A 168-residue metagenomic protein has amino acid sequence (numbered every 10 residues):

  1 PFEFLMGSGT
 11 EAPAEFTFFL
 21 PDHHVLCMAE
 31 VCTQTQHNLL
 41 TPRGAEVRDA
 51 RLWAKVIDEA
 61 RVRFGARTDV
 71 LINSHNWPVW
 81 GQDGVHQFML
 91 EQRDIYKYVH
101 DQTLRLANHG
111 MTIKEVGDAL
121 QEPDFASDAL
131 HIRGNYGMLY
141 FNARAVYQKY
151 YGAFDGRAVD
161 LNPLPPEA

Functional and structural regions predicted by a protein language model:
P1-R51: Catalytic core of the metallo-beta-lactamase
F19, V25-L26, T35, R51-E115 (+2 more regions): Divalent-metal (often Zn2+) His-rich catalytic cores of metallo-beta-lactamase-fold enzymes
Q148-A168: Intrinsic disorder at enzyme termini
